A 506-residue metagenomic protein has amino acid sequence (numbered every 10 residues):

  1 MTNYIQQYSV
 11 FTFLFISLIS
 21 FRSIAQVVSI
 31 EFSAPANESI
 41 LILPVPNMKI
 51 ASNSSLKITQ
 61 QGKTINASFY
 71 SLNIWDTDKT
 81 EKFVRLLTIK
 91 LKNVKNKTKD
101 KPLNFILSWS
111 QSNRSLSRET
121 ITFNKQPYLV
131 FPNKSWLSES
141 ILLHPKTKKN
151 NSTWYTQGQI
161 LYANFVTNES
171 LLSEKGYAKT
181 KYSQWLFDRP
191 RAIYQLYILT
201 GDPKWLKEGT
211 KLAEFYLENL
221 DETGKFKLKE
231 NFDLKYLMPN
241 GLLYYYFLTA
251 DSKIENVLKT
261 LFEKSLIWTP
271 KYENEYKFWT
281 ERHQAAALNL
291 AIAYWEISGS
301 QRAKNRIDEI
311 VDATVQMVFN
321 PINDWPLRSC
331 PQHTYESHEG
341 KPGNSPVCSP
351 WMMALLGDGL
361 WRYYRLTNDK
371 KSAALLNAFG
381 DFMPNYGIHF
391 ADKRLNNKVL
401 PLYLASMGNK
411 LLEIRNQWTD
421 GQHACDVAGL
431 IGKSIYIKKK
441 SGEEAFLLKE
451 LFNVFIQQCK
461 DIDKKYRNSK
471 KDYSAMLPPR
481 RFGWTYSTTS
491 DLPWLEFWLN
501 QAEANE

Functional and structural regions predicted by a protein language model:
M1-F11: Bacterial N-terminal signal peptides that target proteins for export
S9, F13-I16, Q61: Low-complexity intrinsically disordered segments
S9-F11, I24, I50, N66 (+1 more regions): Residue-level detector of intrinsically disordered, flexible termini and proteolytic processing junctions
F15, P46-M48, K79, K277 (+2 more regions): Generic marker of residues within folded, mature protein domains
S17-R22: N-terminal signal peptide c-region/cleavage motif recognized by signal peptidases
Q26-L116: Alpha-mannosidase-like glycoside hydrolase catalytic domains involved in N-glycan trimming, generalizing to other
T120-C425, G429-N505: Catalytic cores of extracellular degradative/oxidative enzymes
